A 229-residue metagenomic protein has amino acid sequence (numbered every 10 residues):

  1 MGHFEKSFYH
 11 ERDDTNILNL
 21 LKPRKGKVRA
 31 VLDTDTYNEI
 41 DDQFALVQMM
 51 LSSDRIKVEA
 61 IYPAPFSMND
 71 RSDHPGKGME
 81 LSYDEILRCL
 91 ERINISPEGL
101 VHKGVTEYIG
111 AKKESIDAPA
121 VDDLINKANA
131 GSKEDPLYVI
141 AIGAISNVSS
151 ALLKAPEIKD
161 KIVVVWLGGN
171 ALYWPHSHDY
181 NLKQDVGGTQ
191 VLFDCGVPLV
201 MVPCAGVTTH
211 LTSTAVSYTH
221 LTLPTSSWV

Functional and structural regions predicted by a protein language model:
H3-R71, G76-K77, Y108-T214: Active-site histidine-anchored catalytic micro-motif
F44, L81-D84: Active-site-adjacent structural elements in enzyme catalytic domains
Y83-I86, V121: A general structural signal for well-ordered alpha-helical segments in protein cores
E85, C89, I93-L100: A glycine-rich helix N-cap at a beta->alpha junction
L90-N94, V105, A128: Generic hydrophobic/packing signal
S96, L100-K113: Phosphate/nucleotide-donor binding subsite
T219-T225: Conserved small/polar residues in nucleotide/adenosyl-binding loops
